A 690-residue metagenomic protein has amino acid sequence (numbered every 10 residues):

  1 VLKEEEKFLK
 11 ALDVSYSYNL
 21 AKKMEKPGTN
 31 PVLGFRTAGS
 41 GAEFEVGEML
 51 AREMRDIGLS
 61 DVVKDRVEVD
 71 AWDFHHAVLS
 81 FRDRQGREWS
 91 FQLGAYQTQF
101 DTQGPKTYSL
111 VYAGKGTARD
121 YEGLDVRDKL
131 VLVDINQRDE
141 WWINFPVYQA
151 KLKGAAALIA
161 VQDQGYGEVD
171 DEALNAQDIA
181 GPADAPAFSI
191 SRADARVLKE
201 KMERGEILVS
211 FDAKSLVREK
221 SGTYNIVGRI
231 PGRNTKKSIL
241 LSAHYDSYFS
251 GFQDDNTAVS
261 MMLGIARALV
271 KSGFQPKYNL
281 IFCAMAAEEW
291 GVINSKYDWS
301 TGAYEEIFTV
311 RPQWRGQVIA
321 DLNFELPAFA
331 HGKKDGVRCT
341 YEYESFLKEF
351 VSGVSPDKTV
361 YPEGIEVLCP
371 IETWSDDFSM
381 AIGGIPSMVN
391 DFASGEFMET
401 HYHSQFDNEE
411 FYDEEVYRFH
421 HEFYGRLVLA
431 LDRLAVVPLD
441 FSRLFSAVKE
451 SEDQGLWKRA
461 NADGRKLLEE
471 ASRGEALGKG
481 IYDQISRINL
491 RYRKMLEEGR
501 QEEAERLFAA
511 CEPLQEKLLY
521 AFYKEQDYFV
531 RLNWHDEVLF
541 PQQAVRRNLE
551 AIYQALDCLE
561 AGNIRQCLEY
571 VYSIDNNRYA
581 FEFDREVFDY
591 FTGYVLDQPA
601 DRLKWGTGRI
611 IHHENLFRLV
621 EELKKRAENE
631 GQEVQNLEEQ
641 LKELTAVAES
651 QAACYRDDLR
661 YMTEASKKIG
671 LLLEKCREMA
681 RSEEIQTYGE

Functional and structural regions predicted by a protein language model:
K3-E5, W89-G123, A176-Q253, L263-Q275: Soluble metallo-hydrolase cores and metallopeptidase-like ectodomains found primarily in the secretory/periplasmic
K7, S15, N19-K22, K26-L130: Noncatalytic luminal/extracellular "stalk/propeptide" segments of secretory-pathway proteins
A11-V32, A38-G41, A51-I57, D61 (+6 more regions): Catalytic-core environment of secreted peptidases
F91-P186, E363-E366: Extracellular/luminal Protease-associated
R138-F145, Q149, G222-N225, S247-E342: Acidic/histidine-rich catalytic neighborhood of metal-dependent amide-processing enzymes
Y278, F397-K449, E569, R585-F588 (+5 more regions): His/Asp/Glu-rich mid-to-C-terminal helical/loop segments that flank catalytic regions of hydrolases
V318, P327-S446: Active-site-adjacent substrate-binding region of metalloamidase/peptidase-like peptide-processing proteins
E410-A504: Charged, amphipathic alpha-helical linkers/stalks
